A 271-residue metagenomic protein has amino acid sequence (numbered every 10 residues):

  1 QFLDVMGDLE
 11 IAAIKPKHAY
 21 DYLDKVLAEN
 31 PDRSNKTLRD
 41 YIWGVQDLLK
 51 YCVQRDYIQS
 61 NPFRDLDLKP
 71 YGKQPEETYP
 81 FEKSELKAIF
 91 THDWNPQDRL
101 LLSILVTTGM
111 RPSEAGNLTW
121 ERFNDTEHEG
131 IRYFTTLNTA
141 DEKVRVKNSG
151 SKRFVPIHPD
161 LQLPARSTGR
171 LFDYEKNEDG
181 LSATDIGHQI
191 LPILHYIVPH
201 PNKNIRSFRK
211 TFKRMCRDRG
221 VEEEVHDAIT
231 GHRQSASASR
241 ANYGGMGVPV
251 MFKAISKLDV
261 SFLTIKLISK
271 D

Functional and structural regions predicted by a protein language model:
Q1-E77: N-terminal core-binding DNA-recognition domain of tyrosine recombinases/integrases
P16, L68, T91, N117 (+2 more regions): Phosphate-coordinating loops and pocket residues in cytosolic domains that bind phosphorylated ligands
N35, R39-W43, Q54, I58 (+2 more regions): Basic, Lys/Arg- and aromatic-enriched nucleic-acid-binding interface segment
P70, N117-L163: Conserved tyrosine-mediated DNA breakage-rejoining catalytic core shared by Y-recombinases
P80, T230-I265: Catalytic-site neighborhood detector that most strongly recognizes the C-terminal catalytic loop/helix of tyrosine
D98, S151, P199, S207: Exposed loop/turn and edge beta-strand positions of beta-sandwich/beta-sheet ligand-binding modules
S103, T107, S207-R233: C-terminal catalytic core of tyrosine-transesterase DNA break-rejoin enzymes
P156-P201, T211-M215, R219, E224: Active-site/catalytic core of tyrosine-dependent DNA strand-transfer enzymes
